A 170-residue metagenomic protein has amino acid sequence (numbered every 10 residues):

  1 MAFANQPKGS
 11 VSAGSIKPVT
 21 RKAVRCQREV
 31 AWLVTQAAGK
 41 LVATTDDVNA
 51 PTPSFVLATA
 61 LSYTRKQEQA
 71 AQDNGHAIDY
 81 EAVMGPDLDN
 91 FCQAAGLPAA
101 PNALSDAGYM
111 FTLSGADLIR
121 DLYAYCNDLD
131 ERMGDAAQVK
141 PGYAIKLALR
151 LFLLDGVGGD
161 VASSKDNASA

Functional and structural regions predicted by a protein language model:
A2-G39, G85-C126: Short Lys/Arg-rich basic patches
Q6, E131, N167-A168: Short linear motifs in intrinsically disordered/low-complexity regions
P7, Q36, T59, Q67 (+5 more regions): Generic alpha-helical secondary structure signal
G39-D46, D130: Structural recognition of short helix-loop-helix hairpins that underlie histone-fold modules
T44-I78, D135-S169: Short, basic amphipathic alpha-helical segments that act as recognition/interaction helices in nucleic-acid-binding
N49-S114: Amphipathic alpha-helical interaction modules
